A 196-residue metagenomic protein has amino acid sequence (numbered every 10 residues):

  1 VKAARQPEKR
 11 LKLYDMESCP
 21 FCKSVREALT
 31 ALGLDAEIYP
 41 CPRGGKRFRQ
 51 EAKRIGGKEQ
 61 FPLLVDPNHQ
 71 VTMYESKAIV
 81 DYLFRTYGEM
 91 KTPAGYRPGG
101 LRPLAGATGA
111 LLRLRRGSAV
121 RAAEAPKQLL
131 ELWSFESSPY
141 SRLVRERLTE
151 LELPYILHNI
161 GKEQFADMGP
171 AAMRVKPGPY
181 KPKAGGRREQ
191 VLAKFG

Functional and structural regions predicted by a protein language model:
V1-G196: GST-like domain detector, emphasizing the conserved glutathione-binding G-site in the N-terminal thioredoxin-like
